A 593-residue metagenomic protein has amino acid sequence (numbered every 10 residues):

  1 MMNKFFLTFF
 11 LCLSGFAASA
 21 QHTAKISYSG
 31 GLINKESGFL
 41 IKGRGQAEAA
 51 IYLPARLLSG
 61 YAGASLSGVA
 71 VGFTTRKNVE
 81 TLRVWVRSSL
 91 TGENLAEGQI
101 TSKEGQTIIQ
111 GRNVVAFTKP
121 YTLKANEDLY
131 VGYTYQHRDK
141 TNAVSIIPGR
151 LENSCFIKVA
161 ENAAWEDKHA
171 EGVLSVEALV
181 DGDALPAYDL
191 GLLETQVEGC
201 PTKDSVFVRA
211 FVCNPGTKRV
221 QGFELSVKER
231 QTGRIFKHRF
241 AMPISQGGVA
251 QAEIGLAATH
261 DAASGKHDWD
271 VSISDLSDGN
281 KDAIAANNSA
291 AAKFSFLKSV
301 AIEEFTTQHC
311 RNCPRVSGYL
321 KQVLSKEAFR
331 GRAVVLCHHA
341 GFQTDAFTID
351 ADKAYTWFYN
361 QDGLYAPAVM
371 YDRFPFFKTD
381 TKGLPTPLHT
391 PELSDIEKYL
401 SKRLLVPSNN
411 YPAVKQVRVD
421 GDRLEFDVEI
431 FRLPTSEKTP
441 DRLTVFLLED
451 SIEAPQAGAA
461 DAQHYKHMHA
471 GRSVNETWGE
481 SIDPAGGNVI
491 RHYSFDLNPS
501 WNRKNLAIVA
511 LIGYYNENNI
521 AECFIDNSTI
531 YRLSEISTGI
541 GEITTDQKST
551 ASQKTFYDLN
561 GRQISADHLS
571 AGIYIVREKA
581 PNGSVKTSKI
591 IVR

Functional and structural regions predicted by a protein language model:
F16, T538-R593: C-terminal outer-membrane/trafficking sorting elements
Q21-T91, T134-D189: Beta-sheet-rich sandwich/jelly-roll-like modules and their strand-loop junctions
H22-G45, D181-P201, K293-V300, L405-S408 (+1 more regions): Residue-level detector of functionally pivotal "anchor" positions at catalytic/ligand-binding pockets or at interdomain
R76-N153, Q231, G248-A250: Aromatic- and Gly/Pro-enriched, solvent-exposed loop/edge beta-strand patches characteristic of beta-rich domains
V197-D204, R418-G421: Short, solvent-exposed loop/linker segments at the N-terminal edge of repeated beta-sheet extracellular domains
G233-A262: Intrinsically disordered, low-complexity Pro/Gly/Ser/Thr-rich segments with frequent PxxP/GP/PP motifs and embedded
F296-G331: Local sequence-structure signature of Cys/Sec-based thiol-disulfide redox active-site neighborhoods
K298, G331, C337-S537: Short, conserved sequence motifs used for protein processing/export or organelle targeting and for catalysis
